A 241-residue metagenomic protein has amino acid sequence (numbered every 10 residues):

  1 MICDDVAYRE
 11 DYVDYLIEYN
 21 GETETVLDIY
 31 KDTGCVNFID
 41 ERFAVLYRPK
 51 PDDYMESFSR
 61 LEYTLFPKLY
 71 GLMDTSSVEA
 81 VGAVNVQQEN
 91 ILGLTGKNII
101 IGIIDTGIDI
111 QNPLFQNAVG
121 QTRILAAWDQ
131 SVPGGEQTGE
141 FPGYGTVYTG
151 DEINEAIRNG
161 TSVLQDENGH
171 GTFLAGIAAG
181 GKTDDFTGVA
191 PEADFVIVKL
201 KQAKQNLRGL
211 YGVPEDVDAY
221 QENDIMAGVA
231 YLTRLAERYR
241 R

Functional and structural regions predicted by a protein language model:
I2-D11, Y15-I100, G107-R123: Autoinhibitory propeptides
T25-I29, A126, A227, R234: Charged/polar, solvent-exposed surface patches and flexible loops
L69, V229-R241: Short acidic, glycine-rich surface-loop motifs adjacent to enzyme active sites
N90-D224, R240-R241: Subtilisin-like serine protease catalytic core
